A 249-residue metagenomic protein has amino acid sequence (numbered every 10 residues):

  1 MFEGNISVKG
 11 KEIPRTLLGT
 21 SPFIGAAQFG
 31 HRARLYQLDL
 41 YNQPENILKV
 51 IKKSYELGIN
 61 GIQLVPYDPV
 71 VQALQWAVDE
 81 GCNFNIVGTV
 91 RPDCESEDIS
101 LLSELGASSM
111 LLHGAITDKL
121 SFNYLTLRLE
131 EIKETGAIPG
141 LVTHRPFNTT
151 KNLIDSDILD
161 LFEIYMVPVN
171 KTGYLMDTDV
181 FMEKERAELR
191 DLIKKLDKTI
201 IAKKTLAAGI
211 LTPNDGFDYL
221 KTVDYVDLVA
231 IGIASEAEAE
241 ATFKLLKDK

Functional and structural regions predicted by a protein language model:
M1-Q63, D68-A77, G216-Y219: N-terminal binding-site loop/beta-alpha segment at the start of enzyme catalytic domains that lines or forms
N5-V8, E12, R34, E45-K52 (+4 more regions): Structured C-terminal cap/extension of enzyme domains
P14-T20, I62-L64, F84-V90, M110-L112 (+4 more regions): Hydrophobic faces of well-ordered beta-strands that scaffold small-molecule active sites in alpha/beta enzyme cores
Q28-E45, N85-C94, T117-D118, L206-L211: Active-site mouth loops of central-metabolism enzymes
P66-E80, D93-D98, I116-I132, P146-K151 (+3 more regions): Active-site-adjacent beta->alpha loops and helix N-cap segments on the catalytic face of soluble alpha/beta enzymes
C82-N83, E104-S109, E131-T135, S156-M166 (+2 more regions): Glycine-enriched alpha-helix->loop->beta-strand junction motifs that scaffold or abut catalytic
G114-I116, L161-T172, V223-A239: Glycine-rich phosphate-binding active-site loops on the catalytic face of alpha/beta enzymes
F147-V180: Histidine/lysine/aspartate-rich catalytic loop segments that bind and position anionic ligands
